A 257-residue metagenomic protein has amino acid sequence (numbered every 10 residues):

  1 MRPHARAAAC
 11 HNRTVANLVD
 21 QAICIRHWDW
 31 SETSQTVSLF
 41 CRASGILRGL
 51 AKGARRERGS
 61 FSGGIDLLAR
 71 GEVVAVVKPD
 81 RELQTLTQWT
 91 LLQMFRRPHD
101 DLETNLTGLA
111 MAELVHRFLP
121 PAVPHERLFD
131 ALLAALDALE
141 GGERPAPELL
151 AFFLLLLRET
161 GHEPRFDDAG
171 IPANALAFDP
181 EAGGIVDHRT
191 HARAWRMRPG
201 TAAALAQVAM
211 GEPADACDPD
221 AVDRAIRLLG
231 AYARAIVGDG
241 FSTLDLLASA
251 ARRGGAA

Functional and structural regions predicted by a protein language model:
R2-T36, F40-A257: Non-catalytic alpha-helical scaffolds and adjoining flexible linkers that form interface surfaces for assembly
